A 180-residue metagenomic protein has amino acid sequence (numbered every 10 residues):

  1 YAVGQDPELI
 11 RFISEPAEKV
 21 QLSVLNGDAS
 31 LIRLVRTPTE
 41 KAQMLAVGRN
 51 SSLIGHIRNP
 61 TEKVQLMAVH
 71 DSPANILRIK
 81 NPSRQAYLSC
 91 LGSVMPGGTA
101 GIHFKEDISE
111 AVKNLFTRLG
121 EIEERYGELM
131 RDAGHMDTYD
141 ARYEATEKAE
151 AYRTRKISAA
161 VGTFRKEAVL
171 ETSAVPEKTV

Functional and structural regions predicted by a protein language model:
Y1-A100: Alpha-helical scaffold segments
P7, A29, L45, A74 (+6 more regions): General helical secondary-structure elements
N26, G48, H70, I108 (+3 more regions): Intrinsically disordered, low-complexity segments enriched in polar/charged small residues
M95, T99-R165: Accessory N-terminal region flanking or inserted into the helicase ATPase core in nucleic-acid motor proteins
K166, T172, K178-V180: Non-Sec secretion/translocation targeting segments of pathogen effectors
